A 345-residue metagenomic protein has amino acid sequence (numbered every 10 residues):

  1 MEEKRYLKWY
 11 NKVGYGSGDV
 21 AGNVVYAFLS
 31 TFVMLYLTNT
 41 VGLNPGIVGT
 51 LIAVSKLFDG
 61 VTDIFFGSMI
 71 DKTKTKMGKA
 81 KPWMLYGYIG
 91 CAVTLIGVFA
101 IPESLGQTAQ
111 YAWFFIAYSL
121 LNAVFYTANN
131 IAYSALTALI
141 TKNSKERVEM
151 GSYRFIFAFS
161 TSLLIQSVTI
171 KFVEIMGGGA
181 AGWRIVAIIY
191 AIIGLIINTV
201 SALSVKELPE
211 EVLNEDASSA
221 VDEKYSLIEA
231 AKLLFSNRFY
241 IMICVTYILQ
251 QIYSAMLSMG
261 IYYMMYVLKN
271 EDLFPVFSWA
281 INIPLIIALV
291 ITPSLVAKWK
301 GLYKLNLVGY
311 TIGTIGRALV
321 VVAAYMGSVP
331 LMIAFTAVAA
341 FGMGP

Functional and structural regions predicted by a protein language model:
E2-P345: Membrane-embedded alpha-helical bundles of multi-pass transporters/translocases, especially carrier/permease families
